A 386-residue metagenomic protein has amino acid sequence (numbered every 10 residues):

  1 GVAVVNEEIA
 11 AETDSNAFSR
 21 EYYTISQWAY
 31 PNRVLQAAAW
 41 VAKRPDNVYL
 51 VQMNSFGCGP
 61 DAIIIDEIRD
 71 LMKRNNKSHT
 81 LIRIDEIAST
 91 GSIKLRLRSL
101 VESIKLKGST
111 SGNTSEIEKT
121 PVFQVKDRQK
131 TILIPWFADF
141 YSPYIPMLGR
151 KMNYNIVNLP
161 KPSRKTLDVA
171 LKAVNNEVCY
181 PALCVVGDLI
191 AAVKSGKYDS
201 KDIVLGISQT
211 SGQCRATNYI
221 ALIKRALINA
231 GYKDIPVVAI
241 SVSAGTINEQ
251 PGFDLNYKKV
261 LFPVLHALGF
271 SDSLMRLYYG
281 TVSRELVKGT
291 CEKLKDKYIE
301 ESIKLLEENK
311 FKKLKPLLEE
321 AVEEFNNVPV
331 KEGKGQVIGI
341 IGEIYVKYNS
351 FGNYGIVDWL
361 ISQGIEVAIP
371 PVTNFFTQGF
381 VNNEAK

Functional and structural regions predicted by a protein language model:
G1-K386: An N-terminal assembly and electron-transfer interface module characteristic of large anaerobic redox and radical
